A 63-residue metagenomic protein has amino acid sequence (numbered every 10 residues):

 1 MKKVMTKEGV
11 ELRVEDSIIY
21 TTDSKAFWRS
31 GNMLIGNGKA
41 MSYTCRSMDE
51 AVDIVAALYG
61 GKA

Functional and structural regions predicted by a protein language model:
M1-Y20: Negatively charged, low-complexity tracts enriched in Asp/Glu with abundant Ser/Thr
V4, L34-A63: Mixed-charge, Lys/Arg-enriched low-complexity segments
E8, Y20-S24, R46, A56: Serine/threonine-rich, low-complexity intrinsically disordered segments
E11-L12, A26, M48-V52: Short amphipathic alpha-helical segments that mediate assembly, nucleic-acid/protein binding, or membrane association
V14-A40: Short aromatic-glycine-(Arg/Gly/Cys) micro-motifs in beta-strand/loop hairpins
